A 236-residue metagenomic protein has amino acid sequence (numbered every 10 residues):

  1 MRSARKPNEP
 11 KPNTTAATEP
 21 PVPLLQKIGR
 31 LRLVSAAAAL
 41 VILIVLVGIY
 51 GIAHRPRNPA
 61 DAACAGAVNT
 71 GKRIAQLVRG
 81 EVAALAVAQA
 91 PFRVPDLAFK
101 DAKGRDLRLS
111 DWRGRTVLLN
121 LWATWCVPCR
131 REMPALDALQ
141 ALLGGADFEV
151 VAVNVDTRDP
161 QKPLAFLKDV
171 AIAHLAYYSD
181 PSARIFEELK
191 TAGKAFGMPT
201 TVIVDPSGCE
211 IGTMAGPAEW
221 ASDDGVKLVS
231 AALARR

Functional and structural regions predicted by a protein language model:
M1-R93: N-terminal targeting signals for export/organelle localization
A86-P91, D96-V117: A short beta-strand-turn-helix
F92-V94, W112-G114, G145, R158-Q161 (+2 more regions): Extracytoplasmic
R113, L121-A138: Conserved redox-active cysteine motifs that mediate thiol-disulfide chemistry, especially di-cysteine Cys-X(1-2)-Cys
T116-V117, F148, P199: Alpha/beta-hydrolase fold active-site loops
L121-A123, V153-D156, D180-P181, M214-P217: Active-site-proximal beta-strand/loop segments in catalytic clefts of secreted hydrolases
R131-A171, P181-L189, K227: Structural microenvironment flanking redox-active thiols in thiol-disulfide oxidoreductases
A165, D169-H174, D180-A232: Thiol/disulfide oxidoreductase modules built on the thioredoxin-like
